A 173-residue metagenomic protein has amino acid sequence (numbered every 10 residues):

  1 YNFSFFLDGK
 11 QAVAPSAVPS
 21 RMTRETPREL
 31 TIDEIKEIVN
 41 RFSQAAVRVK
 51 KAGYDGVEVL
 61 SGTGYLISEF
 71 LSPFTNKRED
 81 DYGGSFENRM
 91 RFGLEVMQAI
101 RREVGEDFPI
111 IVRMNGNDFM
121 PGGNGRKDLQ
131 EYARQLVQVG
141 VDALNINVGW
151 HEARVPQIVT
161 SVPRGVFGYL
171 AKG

Functional and structural regions predicted by a protein language model:
Y1-G173: Flavin-dependent oxidoreductase catalytic cores
